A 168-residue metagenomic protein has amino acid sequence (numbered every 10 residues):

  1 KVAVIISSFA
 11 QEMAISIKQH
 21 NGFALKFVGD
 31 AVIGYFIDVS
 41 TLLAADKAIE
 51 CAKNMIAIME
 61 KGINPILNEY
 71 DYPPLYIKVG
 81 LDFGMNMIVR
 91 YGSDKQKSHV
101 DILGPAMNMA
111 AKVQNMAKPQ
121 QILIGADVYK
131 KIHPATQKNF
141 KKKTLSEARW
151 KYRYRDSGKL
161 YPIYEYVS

Functional and structural regions predicted by a protein language model:
K1-Q11, K26: Conserved long alpha-helical elements within nucleotide-processing catalytic cores of c-di-GMP signaling and class III
A10, A52, G104-A110: Amphipathic alpha-helical transducer elements in NTP-driven molecular machines
S16, I58: Short alpha-helical functional segments enriched in proximate histidine and acidic residues
H20-A44, N64-L103: Catalytic core of nucleotidyl cyclases, primarily class III adenylyl/guanylyl cyclases
A44-E50: Helical (often loop-to-helix) elements that flank the catalytic cores of nucleotide-handling enzymes
M55: Serine endopeptidase catalytic core focused on the charge-relay Asp
D82, P105-K130: Catalytic/regulatory signature loops of cyclic-dinucleotide turnover enzymes and related class III nucleotidyl cyclases
P119-S168: Intrinsically disordered, glycine/charged-rich C-terminal tails and inter-domain linkers that flank nucleotidyl cyclase
